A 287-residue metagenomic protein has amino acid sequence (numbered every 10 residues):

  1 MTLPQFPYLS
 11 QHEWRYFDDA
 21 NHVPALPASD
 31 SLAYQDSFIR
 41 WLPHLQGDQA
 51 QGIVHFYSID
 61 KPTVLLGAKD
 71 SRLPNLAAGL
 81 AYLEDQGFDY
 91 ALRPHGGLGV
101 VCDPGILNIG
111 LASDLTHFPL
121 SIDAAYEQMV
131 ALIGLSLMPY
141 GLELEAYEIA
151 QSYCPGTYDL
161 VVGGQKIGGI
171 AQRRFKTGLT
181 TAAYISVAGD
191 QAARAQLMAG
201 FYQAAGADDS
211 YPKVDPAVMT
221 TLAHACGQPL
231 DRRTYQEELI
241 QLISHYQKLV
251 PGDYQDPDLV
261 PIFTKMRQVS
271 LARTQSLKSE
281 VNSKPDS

Functional and structural regions predicted by a protein language model:
M1-L120: N-terminal lobe of the biotin/lipoate ligase/transferase fold
F17, I167-G168, V218, L222: Local beta-strand/beta-hairpin segments that build beta-sheet-rich folds
D30, Y34, N75, S121-L132 (+2 more regions): Short amphipathic alpha-helical segments
L107-A150: Contiguous, small/hydrophobic- and glycine-enriched helical/loop subdomains that border and often "cap" functional
Y140-L142, T177-S287: Long, positively charged amphipathic alpha-helical accessory segments at protein N-termini or as interdomain linkers
A146-I167: Beta-rich nucleic-acid/ligand-interaction surfaces
G164-Q172, T180: Aromatic/basic-lined ligand-recognition segments that form π-stacking hydrophobic pockets flanked by Lys/Arg to engage
